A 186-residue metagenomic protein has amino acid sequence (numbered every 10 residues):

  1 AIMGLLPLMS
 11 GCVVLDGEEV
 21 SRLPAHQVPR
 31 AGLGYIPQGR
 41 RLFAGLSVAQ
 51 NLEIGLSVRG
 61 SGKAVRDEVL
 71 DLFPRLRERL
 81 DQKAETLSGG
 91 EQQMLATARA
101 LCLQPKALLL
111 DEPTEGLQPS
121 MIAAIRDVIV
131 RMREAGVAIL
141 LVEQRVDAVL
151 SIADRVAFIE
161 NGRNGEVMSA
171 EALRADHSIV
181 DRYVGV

Functional and structural regions predicted by a protein language model:
A1-V186: Glycine-rich phosphate-binding loops of nucleotide-dependent enzymes
